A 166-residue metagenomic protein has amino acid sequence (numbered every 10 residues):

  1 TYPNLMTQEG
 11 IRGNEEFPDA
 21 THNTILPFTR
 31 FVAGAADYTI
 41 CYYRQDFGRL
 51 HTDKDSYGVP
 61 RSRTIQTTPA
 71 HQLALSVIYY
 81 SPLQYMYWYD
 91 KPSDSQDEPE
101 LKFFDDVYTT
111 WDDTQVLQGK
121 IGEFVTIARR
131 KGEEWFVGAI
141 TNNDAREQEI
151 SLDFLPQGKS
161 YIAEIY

Functional and structural regions predicted by a protein language model:
T1-V59: Aromatic- and carboxylate-enriched substrate-binding clefts and catalytic-loop regions of carbohydrate-active enzymes
N4, A36, L101-K102, D153: Flexible, active-site-adjacent loop/turn segments at secondary-structure boundaries
T24-I25, D113-Q115, E149-F154: Intrinsically disordered, low-complexity boundary segments flanking structured domains
Q45-F47, Y85-Y87, D94-D97, W135 (+1 more regions): Flexible loop/turn segments at secondary-structure boundaries
K54-K131: Glycine-rich, aromatic-lined ligand/substrate-binding cores of catalytic and carbohydrate-binding domains
I121-Y161: Carbohydrate-binding surface patches
E164-Y166: Acidic, Ser/Thr/Pro-rich beta/coil linker or hinge segments at domain junctions
